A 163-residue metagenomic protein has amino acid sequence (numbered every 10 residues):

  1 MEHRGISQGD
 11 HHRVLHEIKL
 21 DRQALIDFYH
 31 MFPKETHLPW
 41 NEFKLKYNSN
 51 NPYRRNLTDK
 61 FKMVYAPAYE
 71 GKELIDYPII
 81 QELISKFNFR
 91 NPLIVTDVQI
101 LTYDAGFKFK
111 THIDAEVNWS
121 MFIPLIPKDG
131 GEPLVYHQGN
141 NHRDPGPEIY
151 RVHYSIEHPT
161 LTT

Functional and structural regions predicted by a protein language model:
M1-N91: Non-heme Fe(II)/2-oxoglutarate
P92-T163: Catalytic core of non-heme Fe(II) oxygenases with the double-stranded beta-helix
